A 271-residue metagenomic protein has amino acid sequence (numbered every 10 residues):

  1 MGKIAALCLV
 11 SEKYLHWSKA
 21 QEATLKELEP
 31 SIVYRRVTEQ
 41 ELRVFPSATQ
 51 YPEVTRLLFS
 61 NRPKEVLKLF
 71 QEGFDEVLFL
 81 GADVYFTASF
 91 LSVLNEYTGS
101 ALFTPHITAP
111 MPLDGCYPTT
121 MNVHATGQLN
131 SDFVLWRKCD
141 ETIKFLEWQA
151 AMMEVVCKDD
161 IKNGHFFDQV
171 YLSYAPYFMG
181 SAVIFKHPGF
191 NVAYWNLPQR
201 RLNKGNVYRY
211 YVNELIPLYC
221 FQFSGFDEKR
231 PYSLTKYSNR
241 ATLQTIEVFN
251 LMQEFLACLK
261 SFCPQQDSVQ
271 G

Functional and structural regions predicted by a protein language model:
M1-G271: Glycosyltransferase catalytic domains, chiefly GT-A lineage
